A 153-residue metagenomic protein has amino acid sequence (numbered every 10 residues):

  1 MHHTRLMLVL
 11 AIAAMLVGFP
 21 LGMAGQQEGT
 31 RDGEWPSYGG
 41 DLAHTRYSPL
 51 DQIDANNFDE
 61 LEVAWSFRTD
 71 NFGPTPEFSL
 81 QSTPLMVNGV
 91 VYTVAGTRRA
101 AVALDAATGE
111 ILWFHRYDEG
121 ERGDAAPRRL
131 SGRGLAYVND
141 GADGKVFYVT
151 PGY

Functional and structural regions predicted by a protein language model:
M1-L10: Bacterial N-terminal signal peptides that target proteins for export
T4, L112, A142-K145: Short secondary-structure capping/junction motifs at helix and strand boundaries
V9-P20: Bacterial N-terminal signal peptides
L21-Q27: Signal peptide processing junction and immediate N-terminal pro/mature segment of secreted/exported proteins
E28-T75, E110-D124: Aromatic (tryptophan-biased) beta-strands that constitute blades/sheets of beta-rich domains
W35-G39, E77-A100, A126-Y153: Repeat-blade elements of multi-bladed beta-propeller folds
D105-T108: Short loop/turn segments that connect beta-strands within beta-propeller blades
